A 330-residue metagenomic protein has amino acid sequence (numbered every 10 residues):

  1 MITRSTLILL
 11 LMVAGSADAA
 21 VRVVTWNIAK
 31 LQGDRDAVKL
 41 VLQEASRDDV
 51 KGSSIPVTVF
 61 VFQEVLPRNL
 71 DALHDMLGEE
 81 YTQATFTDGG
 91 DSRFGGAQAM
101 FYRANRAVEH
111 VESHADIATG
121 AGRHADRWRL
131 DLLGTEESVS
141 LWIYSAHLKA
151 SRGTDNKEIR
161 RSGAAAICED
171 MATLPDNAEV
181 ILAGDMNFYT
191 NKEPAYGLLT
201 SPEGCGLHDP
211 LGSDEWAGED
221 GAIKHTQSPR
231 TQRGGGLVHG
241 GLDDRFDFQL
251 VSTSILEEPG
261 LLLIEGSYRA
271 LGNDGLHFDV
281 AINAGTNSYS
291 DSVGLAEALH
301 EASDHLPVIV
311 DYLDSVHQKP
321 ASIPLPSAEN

Functional and structural regions predicted by a protein language model:
I2, S16-E79, T87-Q98, L141 (+7 more regions): N-terminal, active-site-proximal structural segment of metallo-dependent hydrolase catalytic domains
S5-A14: Sec-dependent N-terminal signal peptides
W26-I28, R35-V50, H124-G241: Extracytoplasmic, non-cytosolic globular domains
I28-K30, E64-L66, N105, A115 (+4 more regions): A mature extracytoplasmic/lumenal domain signature
G33-R35, R68-A72, R93-A97, H110 (+5 more regions): Extracytoplasmic/secreted cell-surface and envelope-processing proteins
P56, V61, A107, S140-W142 (+2 more regions): Short loop/turn motifs at secondary-structure junctions
V65-K149: Structured beta-strand-rich core segments of catalytic domains in phosphoester-bond hydrolases
T173-A178, F188-L325: Metal-dependent phosphoester-hydrolase catalytic domains
